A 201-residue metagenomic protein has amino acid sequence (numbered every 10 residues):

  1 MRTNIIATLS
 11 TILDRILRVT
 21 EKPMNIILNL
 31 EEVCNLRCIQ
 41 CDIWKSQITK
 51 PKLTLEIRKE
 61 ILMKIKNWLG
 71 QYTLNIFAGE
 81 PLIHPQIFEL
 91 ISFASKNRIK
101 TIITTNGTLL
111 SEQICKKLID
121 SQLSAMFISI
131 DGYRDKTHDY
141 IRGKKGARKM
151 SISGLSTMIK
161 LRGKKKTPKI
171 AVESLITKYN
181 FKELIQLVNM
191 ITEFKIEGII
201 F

Functional and structural regions predicted by a protein language model:
R2-A125: Conserved alpha-helical substructure of the radical SAM core
N29, W68-I76, N97-I102, S124-F127 (+1 more regions): Conserved C-terminal portion of the radical SAM core fold that forms the substrate/S-adenosylmethionine-binding
N35, P81-L82, G107-E112, I128-K145 (+1 more regions): Conserved radical SAM core fold
C41, D139, S174: Flexible, active-site-adjacent loop/turn segments at secondary-structure boundaries
K45, P85, K145, I159-R162: A general structural signal marking secondary-structure boundaries and capping sites
L53, I57, R142-M150: Alpha-helix N-cap and loop-to-helix initiation/capping positions
L53, P85, G146, Y179-K182: Residue-level signal for the nucleotide or nucleotide-sugar donor/cofactor binding architecture
K59, K116, D139, I185-V188: Generic structural signal for individual residues within well-ordered alpha-helical segments across diverse proteins
